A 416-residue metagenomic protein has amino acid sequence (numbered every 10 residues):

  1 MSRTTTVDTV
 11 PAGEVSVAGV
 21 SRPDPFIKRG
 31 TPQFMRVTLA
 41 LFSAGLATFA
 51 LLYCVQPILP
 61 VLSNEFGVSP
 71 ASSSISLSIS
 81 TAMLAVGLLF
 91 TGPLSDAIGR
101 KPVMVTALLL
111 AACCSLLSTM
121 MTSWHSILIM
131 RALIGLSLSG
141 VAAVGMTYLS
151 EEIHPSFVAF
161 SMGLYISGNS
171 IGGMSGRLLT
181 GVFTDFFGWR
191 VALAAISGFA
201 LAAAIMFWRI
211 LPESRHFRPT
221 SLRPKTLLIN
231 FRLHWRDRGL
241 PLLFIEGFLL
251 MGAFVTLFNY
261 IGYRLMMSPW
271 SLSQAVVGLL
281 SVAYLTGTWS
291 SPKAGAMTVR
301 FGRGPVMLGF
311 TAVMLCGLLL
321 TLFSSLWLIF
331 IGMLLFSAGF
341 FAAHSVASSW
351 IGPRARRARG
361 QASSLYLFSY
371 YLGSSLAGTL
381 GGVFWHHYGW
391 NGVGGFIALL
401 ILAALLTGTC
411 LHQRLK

Functional and structural regions predicted by a protein language model:
R22-T31, P212-F244: Juxtamembrane intracellular "pre-TM" segments in multi-pass secondary transporters
G67, G99, M120-S126, H154 (+1 more regions): Helix-breaking motifs and short loop linkers at transmembrane-helix boundaries and internal kinks in secondary membrane
V86-H125: Conserved MFS/SLC helix-loop-helix module at the cytosolic interface between two early adjacent transmembrane helices
L110, C114, H125-L133, W327-L335: Paired small-residue
S126, P155, L164-R209: Helix-loop-helix hairpin linking two adjacent transmembrane segments in secondary transporters
M130-I171: Cytoplasmic helix-loop-helix junction between adjacent transmembrane helices in 12-TM secondary transporters
G198-F217, T407-L411: C-terminal membrane-cytosol helix-exit motif in multi-pass small-molecule transporters
G304-A347: C-terminal transmembrane helical hairpin of 12-TM major facilitator-type secondary transporters
